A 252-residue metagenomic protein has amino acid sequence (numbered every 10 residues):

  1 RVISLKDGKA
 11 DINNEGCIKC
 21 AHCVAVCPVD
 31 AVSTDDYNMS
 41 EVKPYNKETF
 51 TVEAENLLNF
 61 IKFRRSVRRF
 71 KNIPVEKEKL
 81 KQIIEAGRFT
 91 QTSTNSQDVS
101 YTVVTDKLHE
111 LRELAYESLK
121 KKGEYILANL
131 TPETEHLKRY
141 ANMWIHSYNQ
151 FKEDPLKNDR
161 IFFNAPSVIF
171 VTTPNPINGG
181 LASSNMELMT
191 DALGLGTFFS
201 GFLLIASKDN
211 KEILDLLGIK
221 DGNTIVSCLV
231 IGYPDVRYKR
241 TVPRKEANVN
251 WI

Functional and structural regions predicted by a protein language model:
R1-I252: Acidic, surface-exposed loops and disordered segments
